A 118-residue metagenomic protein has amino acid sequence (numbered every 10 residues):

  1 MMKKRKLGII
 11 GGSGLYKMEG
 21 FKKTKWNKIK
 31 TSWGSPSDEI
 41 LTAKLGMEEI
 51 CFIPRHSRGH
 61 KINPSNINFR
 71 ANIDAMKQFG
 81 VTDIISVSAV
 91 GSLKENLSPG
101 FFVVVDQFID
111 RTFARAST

Functional and structural regions predicted by a protein language model:
M2-T118: Metabolite-binding pocket within alpha/beta catalytic cores that recognizes anionic/polar moieties
